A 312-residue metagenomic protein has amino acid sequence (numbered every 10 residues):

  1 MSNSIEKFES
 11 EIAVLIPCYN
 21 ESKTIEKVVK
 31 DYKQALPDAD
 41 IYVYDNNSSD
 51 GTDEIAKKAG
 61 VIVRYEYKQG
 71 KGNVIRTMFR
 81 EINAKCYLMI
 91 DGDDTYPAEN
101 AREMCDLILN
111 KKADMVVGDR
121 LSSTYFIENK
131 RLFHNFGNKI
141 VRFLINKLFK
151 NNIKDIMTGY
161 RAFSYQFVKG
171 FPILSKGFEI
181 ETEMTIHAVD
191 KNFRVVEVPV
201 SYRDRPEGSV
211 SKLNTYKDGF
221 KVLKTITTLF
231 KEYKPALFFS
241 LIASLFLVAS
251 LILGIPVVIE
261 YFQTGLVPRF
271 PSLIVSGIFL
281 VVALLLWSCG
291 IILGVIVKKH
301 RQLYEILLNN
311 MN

Functional and structural regions predicted by a protein language model:
M1-F8, S175-K176, I180-N312: Hydrophobic helical membrane-anchoring modules
E11-A13, D40, E183: Cell-envelope/extracellular polymer assembly enzymes that use nucleotide-activated donors
L15-I16, V28-V29, D38-N47, R64: Short beta-strand/loop segment that forms part of the nucleotide-sugar
N20-Q34: Short, well-formed alpha-helical segments that are part of the catalytic scaffolds of diverse glycosyltransferases
K23-K27, D50-A59: Acidic helix N-cap motif at the loop->helix transition within catalytic regions of sugar-transfer enzymes
A39-Y42, D53-I82: Conserved donor nucleotide-binding strand/loop of the catalytic core
Y67-E81, C86, A98-F178, T182 (+2 more regions): Acceptor/aglycone-binding surface of glycosyltransferases and processive sugar-polymer synthases
